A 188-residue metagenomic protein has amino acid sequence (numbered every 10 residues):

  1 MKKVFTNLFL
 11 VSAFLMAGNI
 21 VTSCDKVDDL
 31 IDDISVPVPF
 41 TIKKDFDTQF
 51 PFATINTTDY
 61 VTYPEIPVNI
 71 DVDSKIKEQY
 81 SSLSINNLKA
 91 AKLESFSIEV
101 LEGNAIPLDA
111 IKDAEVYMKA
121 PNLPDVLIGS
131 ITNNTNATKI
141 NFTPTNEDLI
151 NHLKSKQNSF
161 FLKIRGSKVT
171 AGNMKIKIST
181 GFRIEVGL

Functional and structural regions predicted by a protein language model:
M1-C24: Sec-dependent bacterial lipoprotein signal peptides
G18-T41: Bacterial Sec-dependent N-terminal signal peptides
K26, F40, P67-E78, I140-H152: Beta-sandwich interaction modules
K44-L83: Post-signal-peptide N-terminal segment of Sec-exported extracytoplasmic proteins
K89-A105: A short beta-strand element within beta-rich, extracytoplasmic domains of secreted/secretory-pathway proteins
I106-N122: Short, surface-exposed beta-strand/strand-loop-strand elements in extracellular ectodomains
N122-I131: Surface-exposed loop/edge segments in extracytoplasmic proteins
A137-G181: Cysteine-clustered segments with highest specificity for TGF-beta superfamily mature ligands
